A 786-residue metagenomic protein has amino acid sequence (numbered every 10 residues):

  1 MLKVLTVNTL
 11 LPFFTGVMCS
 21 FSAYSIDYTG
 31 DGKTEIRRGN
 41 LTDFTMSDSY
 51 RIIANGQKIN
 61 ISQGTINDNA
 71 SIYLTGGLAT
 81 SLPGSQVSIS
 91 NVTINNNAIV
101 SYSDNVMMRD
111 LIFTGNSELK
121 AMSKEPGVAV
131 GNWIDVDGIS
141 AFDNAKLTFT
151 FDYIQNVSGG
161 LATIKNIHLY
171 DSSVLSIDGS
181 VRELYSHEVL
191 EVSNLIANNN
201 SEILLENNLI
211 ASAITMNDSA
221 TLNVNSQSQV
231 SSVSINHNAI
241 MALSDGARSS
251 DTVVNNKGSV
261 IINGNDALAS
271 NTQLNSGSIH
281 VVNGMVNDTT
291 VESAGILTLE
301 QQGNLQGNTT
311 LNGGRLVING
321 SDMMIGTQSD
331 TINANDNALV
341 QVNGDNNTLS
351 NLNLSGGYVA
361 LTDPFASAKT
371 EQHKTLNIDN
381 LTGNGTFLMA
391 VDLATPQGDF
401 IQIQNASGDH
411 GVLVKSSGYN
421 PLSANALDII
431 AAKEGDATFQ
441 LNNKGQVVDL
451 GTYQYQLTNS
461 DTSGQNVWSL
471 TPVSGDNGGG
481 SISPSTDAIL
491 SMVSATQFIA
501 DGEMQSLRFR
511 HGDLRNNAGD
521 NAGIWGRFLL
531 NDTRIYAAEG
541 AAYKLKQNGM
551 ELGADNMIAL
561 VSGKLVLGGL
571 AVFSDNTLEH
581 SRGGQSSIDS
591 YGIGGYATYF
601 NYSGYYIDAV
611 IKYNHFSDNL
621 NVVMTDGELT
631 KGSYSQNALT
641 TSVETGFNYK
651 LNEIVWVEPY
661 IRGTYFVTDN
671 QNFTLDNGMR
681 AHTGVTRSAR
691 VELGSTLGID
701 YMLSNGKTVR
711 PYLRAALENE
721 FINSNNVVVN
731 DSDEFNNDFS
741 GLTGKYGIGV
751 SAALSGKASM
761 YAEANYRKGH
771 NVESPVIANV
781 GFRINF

Functional and structural regions predicted by a protein language model:
M1-P12, F21-D31, I36, I177 (+6 more regions): Extracellular/surface-exposed low-complexity segments
A23-T65, V174-Y185, E202-E206, N223 (+2 more regions): N-terminal segments that cap or nucleate solenoid repeat domains
A54, L74, Y102, A121 (+12 more regions): Membrane-embedded beta-strand positions of outer-membrane beta-barrel proteins
G284, T289-L427: Extracellular beta-strand/loop-rich repeat segments of large surface/secreted proteins
D476-E653, V657, A764-N765, H770: Outer membrane beta-barrel translocator domains of Type V secretion systems
Y543, N576-S587, F616-T640, F666-V691 (+3 more regions): Extracellular/periplasm-exposed beta-strand and loop segments of Gram-negative cell-envelope proteins, dominated by
M550-N556, I593-Y599, I611-Y613, V643-F647 (+5 more regions): Residues on the lipid-exposed face of transmembrane beta-strands in outer-membrane beta-barrel proteins
L651, R680-F786: Outer membrane beta-barrel transmembrane domains
